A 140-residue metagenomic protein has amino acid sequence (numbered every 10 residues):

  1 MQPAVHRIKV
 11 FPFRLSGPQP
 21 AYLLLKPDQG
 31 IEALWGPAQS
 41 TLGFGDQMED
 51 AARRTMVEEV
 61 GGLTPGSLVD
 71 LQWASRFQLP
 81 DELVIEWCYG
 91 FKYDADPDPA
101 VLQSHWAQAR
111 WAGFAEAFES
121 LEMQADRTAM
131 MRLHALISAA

Functional and structural regions predicted by a protein language model:
M1-P37: N-terminal strand-loop-strand
H6-I8, I85-W87, A107: Change "...and in nucleic-acid phosphodiester-cleaving endonucleases..." to "...and in nucleic-acid processing enzymes
G17-P18, Q29-E32, G43, K92-D98: Short, charged/polar surface micro-motifs in flexible loops or helix N-caps
E32-A38, K92, S104: Functional cleft and adjacent loop/helix regions within the main domain that mediate ligand binding or catalysis
P37-Q72: The catalytic Nudix box helix
G61-P97: Active-site segment of metal-dependent pyrophosphate-handling enzymes, primarily the Nudix hydrolase catalytic core
C88-G90, P99-H134: NUDIX/MutT-family hydrolases
L136-A139: Extended coiled-coil/helical scaffolds and adjacent low-complexity linkers that mediate multimerization and adaptor
